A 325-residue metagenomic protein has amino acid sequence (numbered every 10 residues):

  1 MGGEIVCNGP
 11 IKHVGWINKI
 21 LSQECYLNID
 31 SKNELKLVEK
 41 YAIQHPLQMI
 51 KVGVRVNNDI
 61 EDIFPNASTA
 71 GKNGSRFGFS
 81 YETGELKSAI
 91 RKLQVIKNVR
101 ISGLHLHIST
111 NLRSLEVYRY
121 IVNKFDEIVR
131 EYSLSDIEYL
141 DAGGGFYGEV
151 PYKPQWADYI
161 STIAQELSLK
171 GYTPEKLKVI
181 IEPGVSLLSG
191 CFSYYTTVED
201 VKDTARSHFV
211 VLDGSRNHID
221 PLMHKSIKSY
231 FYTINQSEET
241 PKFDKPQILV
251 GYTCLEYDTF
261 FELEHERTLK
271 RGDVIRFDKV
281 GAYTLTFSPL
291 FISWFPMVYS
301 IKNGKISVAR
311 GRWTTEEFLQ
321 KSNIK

Functional and structural regions predicted by a protein language model:
M1-D141, F146, G171: Active-site-proximal beta-alpha core segment in soluble small-molecule metabolic enzymes
I17, V38-E39, I63-F64, P151-Y152 (+2 more regions): Short glycine-/acidic-enriched loop or helix-start segments at secondary-structure transitions that form or flank
L35-K36, K87-S88, S161-Q165, S193: Active-site glycine-rich loop that binds ribose-phosphate moieties when present
E61-F64, E138-P151, I180-C191, H218-I219: Flexible glycine/acidic-rich beta-alpha junction loops that bind and position SAM and/or redox cofactors in anaerobic
L112-I128, W156-A164, Y195-V201: Short, electropositive alpha-helical surface patch
E127, L134-I137, A157-Y172, F261-R276: Acidic/histidine-enriched ion/cofactor-binding microenvironments in catalytic or ligand-binding pockets
T162, K178-K325: Charged (often Lys/Glu-rich) extended helix/loop segments that serve as interaction or gating elements
E175: Substrate-binding and catalytic surfaces of secreted/luminal carbohydrate-active proteins
